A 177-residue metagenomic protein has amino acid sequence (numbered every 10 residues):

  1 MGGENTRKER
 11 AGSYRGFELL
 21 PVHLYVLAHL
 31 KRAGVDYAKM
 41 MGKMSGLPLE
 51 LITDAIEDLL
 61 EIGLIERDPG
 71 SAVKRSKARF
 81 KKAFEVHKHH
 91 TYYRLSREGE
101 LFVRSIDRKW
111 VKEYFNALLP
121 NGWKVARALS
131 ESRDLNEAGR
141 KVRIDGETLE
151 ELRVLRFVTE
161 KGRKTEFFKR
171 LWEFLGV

Functional and structural regions predicted by a protein language model:
G2-A11, D107-K109: N-terminal amphipathic alpha-helix
R10-H23, G70-R104, G162-V177: Short, cationic-aromatic polyanion-contact patches
L19-V35, R108-G146: Short amphipathic alpha-helical interface segments
M41: Hydrophobic positions on the alpha-helical face of helix-turn-helix-like DNA-binding modules
G46-I62, R67-P69, R140-L155: Short amphipathic alpha-helical interaction segments
A55, F102-S105, Y114-A117, A128 (+4 more regions): Charge-rich, solvent-exposed alpha-helical interaction surfaces
N136-V177: Mid-protein regulatory/catalytic core that forms ligand/cofactor-binding pockets and protein-protein interaction
